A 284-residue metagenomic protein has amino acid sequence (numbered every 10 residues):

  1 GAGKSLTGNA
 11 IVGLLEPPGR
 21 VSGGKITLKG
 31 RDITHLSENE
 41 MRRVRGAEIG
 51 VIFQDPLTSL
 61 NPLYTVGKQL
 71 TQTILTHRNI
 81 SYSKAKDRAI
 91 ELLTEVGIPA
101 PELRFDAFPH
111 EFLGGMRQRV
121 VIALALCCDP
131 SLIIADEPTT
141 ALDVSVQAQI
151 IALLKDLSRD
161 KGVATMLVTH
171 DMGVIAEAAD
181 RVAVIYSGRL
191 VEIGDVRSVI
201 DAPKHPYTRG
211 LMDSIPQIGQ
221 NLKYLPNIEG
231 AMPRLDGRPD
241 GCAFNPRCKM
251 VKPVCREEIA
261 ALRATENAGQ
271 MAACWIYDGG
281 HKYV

Functional and structural regions predicted by a protein language model:
V12, T27, L57, L63-T76 (+4 more regions): Short helical segment in ABC ATPase nucleotide-binding domains corresponding to the A-loop/adjacent helical element
G13, P130, I134-P138, L142-K223: P-loop NTP-binding/switch modules centered on Walker-like glycine-rich loops
V21-D32: Conserved ABC transporter NBD signature motif
R31-D32, K84-L103, M212-P216: Conserved ABC ATPase "signature" region
L70, I122, V146, I150: Hydrophobic anchor residue at the start of the ABC signature
P99-E102, D195-V284: Short catalytic/signature loops enriched in Gly
A107-F112, M116: Conserved ABC ATPase signature
